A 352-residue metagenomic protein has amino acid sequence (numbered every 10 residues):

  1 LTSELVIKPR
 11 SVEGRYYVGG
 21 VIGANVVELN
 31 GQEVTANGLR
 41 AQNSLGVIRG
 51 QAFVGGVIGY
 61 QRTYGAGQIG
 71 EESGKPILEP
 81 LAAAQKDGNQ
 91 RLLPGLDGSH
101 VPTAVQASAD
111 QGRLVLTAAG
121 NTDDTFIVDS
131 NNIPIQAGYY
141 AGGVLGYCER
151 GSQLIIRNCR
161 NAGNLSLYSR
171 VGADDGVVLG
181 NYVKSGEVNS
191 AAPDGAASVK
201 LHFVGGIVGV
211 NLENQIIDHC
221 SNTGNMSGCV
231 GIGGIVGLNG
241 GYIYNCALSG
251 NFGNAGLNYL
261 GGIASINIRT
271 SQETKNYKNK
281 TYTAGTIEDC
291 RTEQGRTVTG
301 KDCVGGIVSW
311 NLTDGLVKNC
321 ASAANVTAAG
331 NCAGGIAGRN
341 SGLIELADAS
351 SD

Functional and structural regions predicted by a protein language model:
L1-A333, A337-D352: Surface-exposed loop/turn motifs in large extracellular/passenger domains
